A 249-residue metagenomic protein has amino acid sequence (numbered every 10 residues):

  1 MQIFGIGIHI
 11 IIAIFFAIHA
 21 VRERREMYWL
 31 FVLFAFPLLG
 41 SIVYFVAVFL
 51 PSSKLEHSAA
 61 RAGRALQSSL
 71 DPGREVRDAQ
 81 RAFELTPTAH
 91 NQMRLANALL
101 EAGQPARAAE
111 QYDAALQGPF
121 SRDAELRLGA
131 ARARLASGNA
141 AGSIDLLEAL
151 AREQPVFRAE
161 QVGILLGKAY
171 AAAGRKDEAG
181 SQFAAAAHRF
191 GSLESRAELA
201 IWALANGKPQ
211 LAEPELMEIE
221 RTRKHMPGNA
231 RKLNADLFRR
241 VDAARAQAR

Functional and structural regions predicted by a protein language model:
M1-L85, R107-F120: Long, contiguous interaction/recruitment modules in multidomain scaffold/adaptor proteins
H9-I10, K54-A59, P72, T86-M93 (+4 more regions): Generic helix N-cap/helix-start motif at coil->alpha-helix transitions
P72, A89, P105-A106, A140 (+2 more regions): TPR-repeat structural position
A82, A115, L150, A186 (+2 more regions): Alpha-helical solenoid scaffolds that mediate protein-protein interactions, centered on TPR/SEL1-like repeats but also
E101, D113-E194: Alpha-helical adaptor scaffolds
L126, R132-A136, E160-Y170, E198-G207 (+1 more regions): TPR/TPR-like alpha-solenoid helical repeat scaffolds
A187-R189, L204-M226: TPR/TPR-like (Sel1-like) alpha-helical repeat modules
